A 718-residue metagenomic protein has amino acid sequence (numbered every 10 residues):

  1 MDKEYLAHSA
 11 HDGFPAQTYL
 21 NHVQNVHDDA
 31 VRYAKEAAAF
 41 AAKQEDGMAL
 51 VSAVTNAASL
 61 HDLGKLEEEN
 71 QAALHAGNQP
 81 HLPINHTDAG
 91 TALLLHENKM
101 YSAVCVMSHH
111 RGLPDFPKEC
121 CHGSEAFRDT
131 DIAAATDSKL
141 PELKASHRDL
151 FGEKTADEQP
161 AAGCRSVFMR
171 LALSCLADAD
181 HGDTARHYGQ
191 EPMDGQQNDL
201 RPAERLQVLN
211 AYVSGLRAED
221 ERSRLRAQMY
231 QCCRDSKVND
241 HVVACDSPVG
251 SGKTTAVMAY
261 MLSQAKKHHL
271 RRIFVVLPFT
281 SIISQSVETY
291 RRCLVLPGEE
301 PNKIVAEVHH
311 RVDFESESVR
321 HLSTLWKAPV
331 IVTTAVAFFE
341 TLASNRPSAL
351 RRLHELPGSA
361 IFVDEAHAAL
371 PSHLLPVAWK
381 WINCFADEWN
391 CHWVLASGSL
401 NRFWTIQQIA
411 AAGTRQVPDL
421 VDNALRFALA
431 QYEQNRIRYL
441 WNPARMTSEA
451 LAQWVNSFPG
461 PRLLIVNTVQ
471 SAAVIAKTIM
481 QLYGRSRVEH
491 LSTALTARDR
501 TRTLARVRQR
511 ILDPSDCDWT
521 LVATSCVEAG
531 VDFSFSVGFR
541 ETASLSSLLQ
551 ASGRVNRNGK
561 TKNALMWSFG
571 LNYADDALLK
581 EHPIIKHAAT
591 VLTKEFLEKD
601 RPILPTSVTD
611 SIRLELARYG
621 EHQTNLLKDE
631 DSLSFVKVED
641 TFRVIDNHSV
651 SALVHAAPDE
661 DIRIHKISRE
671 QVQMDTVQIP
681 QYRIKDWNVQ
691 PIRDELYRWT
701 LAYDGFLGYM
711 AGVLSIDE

Functional and structural regions predicted by a protein language model:
M1-Q207: Accessory nucleic-acid engagement/destabilization modules that flank
H8-S9, T280, A306-S318, N467-Q470 (+2 more regions): Conserved helicase motor
S102, E449-Q453, P459, Q470 (+5 more regions): C-terminal helicase lobe and adjacent C-terminal extensions/tails of nucleic-acid helicase motors
M261, L270-V295, V312, V469: Conserved Walker A/P-loop ATP-binding site and its immediately adjacent core in helicase/helicase-like ATPase domains
R272-I283, S457-M480: Conserved strand-helix element at the start of the C-terminal RecA-like helicase core
L296-A343: Inter-Walker segment of RecA-like/P-loop motor cores
V336-F338, A349-A386: SF2 helicase catalytic motif II
S399-S457: Interdomain hinge/linker at the junction between the two RecA-like core domains of SF2 helicases
